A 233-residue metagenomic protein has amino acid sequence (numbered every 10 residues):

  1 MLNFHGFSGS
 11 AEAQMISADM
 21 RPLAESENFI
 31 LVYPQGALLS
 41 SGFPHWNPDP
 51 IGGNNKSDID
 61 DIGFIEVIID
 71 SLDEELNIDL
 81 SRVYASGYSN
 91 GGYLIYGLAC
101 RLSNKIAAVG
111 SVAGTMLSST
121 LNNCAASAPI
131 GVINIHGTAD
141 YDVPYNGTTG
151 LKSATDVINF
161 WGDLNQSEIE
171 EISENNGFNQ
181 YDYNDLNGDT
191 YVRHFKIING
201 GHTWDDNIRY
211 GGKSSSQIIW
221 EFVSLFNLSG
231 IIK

Functional and structural regions predicted by a protein language model:
M1-Y84, L94-G97, R101, N123 (+1 more regions): Serine-hydrolase catalytic machinery in alpha/beta-hydrolase-like enzymes
L2-S8, A113, H136-G137, I198: The conserved beta1-alpha1 loop
G36, G110-L117, G137-A139: Active-site nucleophile loop of the alpha/beta-hydrolase fold
A85-G87, V112: Short beta-strand immediately N-terminal to the catalytic nucleophile in serine-hydrolase-like folds
S89-L94, L102, M116: Active-site loop->helix "elbow" adjoining a glycine-rich segment at hydrolase catalytic centers
N104-T115, G131: A conserved short beta-strand
G131-I135, L151-S153, L164-K233: C-terminal catalytic histidine-bearing segment of alpha/beta-hydrolase fold enzymes
D140-V143, H202-W204: Acidic catalytic loop of the alpha/beta-hydrolase fold
